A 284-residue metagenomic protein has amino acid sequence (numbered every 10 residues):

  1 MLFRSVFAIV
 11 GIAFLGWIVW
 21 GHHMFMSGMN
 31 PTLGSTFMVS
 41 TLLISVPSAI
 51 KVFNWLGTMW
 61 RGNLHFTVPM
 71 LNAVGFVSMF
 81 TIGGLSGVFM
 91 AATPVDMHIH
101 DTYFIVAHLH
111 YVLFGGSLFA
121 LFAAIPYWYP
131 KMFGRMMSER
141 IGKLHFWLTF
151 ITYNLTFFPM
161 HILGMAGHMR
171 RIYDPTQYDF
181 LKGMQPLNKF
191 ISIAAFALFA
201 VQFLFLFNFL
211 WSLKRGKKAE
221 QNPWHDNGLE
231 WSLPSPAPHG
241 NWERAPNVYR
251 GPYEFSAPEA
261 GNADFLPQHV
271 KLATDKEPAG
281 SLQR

Functional and structural regions predicted by a protein language model:
M1, M169-G183, L210-R284: Extramembrane terminal tails and long inter-domain/linker segments of multi-pass membrane proteins
M1-S5, H22-G34, V52-N72, F89-I105 (+3 more regions): Juxtamembrane membrane-water interface segments of multi-pass membrane proteins, especially cytoplasmic-side
M1-V19, I50, G75: Short helix-boundary/re-entrant hairpin motifs in multi-pass inner-membrane proteins
G34-S45, F114: Structural signature of hydrophobic alpha-helical transmembrane segments
F76-F80, H145-M160: Hydrophobic alpha-helical membrane-insertion segments
Y111-L118, G183-V201: Hydrophobic alpha-helical transmembrane segments
A197, F203, F207-L210, Q283: Mature extracytoplasmic enzyme cores
